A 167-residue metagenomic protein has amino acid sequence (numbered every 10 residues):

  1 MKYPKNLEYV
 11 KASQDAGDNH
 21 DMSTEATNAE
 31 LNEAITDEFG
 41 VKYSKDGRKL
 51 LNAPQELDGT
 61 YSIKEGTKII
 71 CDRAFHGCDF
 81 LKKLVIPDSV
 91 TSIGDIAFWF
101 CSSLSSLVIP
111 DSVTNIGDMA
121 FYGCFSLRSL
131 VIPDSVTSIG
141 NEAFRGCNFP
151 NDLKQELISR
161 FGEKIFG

Functional and structural regions predicted by a protein language model:
M1-K42, A53-I69, D79-S92, S102-N115 (+2 more regions): Structural signature of tandem-repeat unit edges
Y43-G47: Short, solvent-exposed coil/turn segments at beta-strand boundaries
R48-N52: Generic recognition of long tandem-repeat/solenoid scaffolds
